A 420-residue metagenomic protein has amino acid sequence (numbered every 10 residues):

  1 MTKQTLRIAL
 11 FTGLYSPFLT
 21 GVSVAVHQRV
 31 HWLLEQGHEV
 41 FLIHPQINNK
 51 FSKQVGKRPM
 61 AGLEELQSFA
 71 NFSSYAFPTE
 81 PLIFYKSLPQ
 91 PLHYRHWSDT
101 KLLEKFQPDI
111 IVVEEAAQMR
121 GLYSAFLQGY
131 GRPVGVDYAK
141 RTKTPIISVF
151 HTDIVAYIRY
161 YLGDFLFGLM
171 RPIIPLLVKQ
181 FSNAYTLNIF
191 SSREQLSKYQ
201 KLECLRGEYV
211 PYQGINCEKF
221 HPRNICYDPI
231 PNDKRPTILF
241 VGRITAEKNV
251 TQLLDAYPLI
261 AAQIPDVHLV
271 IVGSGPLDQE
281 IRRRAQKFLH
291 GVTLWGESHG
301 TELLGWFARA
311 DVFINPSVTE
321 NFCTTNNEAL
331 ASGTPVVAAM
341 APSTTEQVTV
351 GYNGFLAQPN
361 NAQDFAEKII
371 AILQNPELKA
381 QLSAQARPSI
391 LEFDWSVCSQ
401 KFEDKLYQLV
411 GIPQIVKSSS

Functional and structural regions predicted by a protein language model:
M1-G62, A76: N-terminal subdomain of nucleotide-sugar transferases
G168-N224: Donor nucleotide-sugar binding/catalytic pocket of nucleotide-sugar-dependent glycosyltransferases
P229-P258, V270: Conserved donor-binding/catalytic core segment of Leloir-type glycosyltransferases
Q279-S298: Nucleotide-activated donor-binding/catalytic signature segment of Leloir-type glycosyltransferases, i.e., the conserved
E297-S298, G305-A310: Short alpha-helical donor nucleotide-sugar binding micro-motif in glycosyltransferases
V318: Aromatic "clamp/platform" in nucleotide-sugar-dependent glycosyltransferases that forms part of the donor/acceptor
P335-A338: Short hydrophobic beta-strand element within catalytic cores of glycosyltransferases and related nucleotide-activated
V350-G351, F355-A362, A371-E377, L391: Conserved acidic donor-binding segment of nucleotide-sugar-dependent glycosyltransferases
